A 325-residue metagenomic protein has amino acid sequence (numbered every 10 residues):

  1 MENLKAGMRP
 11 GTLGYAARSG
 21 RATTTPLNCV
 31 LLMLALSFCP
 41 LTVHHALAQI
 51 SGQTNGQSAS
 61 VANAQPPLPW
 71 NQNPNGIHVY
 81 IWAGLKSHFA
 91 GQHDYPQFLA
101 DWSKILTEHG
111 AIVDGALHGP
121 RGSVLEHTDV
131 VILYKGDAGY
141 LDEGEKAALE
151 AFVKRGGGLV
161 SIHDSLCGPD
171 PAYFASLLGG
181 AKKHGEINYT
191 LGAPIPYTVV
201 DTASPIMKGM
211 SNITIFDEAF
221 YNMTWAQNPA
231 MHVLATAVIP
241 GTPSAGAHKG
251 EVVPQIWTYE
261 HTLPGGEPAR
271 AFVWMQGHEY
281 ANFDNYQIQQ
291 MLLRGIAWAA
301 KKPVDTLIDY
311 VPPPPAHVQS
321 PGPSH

Functional and structural regions predicted by a protein language model:
M1-T25: N-terminal secretory signal peptides that target proteins for export/translocation
N28-T42: Bacterial N-terminal signal peptides
A46-A48: Boundary at the C-terminal end of the N-terminal hydrophobic targeting segment
I50-G76, D101-K104, E108, T242-P243 (+2 more regions): Extracellular ligand-binding/catalytic regions of CAZymes and related secreted enzymes and adhesion modules
V61-A64, I187-P268: Catalytic beta-strand/loop cores that center a nucleophilic Ser/Cys/Thr and support acyl-enzyme chemistry
N71-G76, T107, S123-H127, D142-E143 (+5 more regions): Extracellular/periplasmic catalytic domains that process cell-envelope and extracellular macromolecules
Y80-I81, S87-G168: Helical hinge/lid and interdomain linker segments adjacent to catalytic or ligand-binding clefts that mediate domain
G139-N212: A glycine-rich, often tryptophan-bearing local segment used as a flexible ligand/cofactor-contacting loop or short
